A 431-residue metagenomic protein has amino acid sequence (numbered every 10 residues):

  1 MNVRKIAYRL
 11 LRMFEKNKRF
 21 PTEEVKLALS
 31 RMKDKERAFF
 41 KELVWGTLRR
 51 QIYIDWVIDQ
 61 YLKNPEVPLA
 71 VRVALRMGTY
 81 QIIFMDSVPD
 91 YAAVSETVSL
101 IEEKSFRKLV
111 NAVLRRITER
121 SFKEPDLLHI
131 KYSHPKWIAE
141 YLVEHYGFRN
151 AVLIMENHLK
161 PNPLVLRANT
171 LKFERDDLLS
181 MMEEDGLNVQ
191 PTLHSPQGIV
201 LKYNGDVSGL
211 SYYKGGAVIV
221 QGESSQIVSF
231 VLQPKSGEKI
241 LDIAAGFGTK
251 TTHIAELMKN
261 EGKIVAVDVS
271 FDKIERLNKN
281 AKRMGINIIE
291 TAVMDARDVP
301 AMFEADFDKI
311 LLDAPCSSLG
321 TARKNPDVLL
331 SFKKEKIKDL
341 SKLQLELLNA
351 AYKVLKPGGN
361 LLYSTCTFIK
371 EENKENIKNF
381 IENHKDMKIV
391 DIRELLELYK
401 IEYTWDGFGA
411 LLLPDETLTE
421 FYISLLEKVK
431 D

Functional and structural regions predicted by a protein language model:
M1-D431: S-adenosylmethionine
